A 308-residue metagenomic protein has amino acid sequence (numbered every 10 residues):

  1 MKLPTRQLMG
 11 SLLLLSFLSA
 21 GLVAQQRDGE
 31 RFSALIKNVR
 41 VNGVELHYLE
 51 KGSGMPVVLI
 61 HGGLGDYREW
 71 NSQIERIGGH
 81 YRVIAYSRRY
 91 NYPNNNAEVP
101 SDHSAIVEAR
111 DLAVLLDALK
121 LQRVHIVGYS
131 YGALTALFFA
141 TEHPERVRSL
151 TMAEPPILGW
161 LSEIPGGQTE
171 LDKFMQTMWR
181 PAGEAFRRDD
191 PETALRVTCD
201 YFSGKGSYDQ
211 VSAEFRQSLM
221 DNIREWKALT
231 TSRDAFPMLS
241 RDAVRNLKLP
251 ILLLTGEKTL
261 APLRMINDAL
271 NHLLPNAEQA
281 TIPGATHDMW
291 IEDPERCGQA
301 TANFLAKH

Functional and structural regions predicted by a protein language model:
K2-V57, G79-Y81, A306-H308: Alpha/beta-hydrolase fold catalytic core
V41-E98: Conserved HGGG/HGGXW glycine-rich cap/lid loop of the alpha/beta-hydrolase fold
I84-Y131, Q299: Active-site loop/oxyanion-hole signature of alpha/beta-hydrolase fold enzymes
Q122-L161: Conserved hydrolase catalytic core segment
A153-R187: A catalytic-pocket lid/entrance helix-loop region that shapes and gates access to the active site across common
R187-K227: Conserved alpha/beta-hydrolase catalytic His-Asp/Glu region
F215-H272, T281: Conserved serine/cysteine hydrolase catalytic core
N276-H308: Catalytic active-site module of serine/aspartate enzymes centered on a nucleophile-bearing elbow/loop
